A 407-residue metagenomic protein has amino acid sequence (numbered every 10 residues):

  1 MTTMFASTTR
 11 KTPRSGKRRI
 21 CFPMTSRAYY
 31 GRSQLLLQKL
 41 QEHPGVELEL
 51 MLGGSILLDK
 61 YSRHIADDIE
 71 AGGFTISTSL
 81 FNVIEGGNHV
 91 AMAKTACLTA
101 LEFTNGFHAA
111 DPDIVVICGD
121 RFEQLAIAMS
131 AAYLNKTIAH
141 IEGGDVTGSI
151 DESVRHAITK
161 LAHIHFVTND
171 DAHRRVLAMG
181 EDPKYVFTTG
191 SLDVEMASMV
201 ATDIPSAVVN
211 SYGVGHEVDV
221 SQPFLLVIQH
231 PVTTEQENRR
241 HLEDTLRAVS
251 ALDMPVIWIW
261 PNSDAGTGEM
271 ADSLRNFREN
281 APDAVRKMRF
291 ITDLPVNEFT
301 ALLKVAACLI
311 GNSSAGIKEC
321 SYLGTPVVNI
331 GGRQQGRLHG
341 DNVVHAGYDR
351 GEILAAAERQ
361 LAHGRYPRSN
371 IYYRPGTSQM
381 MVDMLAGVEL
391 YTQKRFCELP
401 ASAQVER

Functional and structural regions predicted by a protein language model:
T2-I56: N-terminal subdomain of nucleotide-sugar transferases
R19, P23-S26, Y30-S33, Q38-Q41 (+1 more regions): Active-site and donor-binding regions of nucleotide-sugar-utilizing enzymes
V46-M92: Conserved nucleotide-sugar phosphate-binding/catalytic loop shared by glycosyltransferases and other
I56-K60, A162-N238: A nucleotide-sugar donor-handling region in carbohydrate enzymes
L58, P205-V305: Donor-nucleotide binding loops and adjacent catalytic segments primarily of GT-B fold Leloir glycosyltransferases
I117-C118, L125, H165, P295-H339: A donor-sugar binding/catalytic signature common to diverse glycosyltransferases and related nucleotide-sugar
K318, Y322-H363, P367: Catalytic binding pocket for nucleotide-activated donors in carbohydrate/polymer assembly enzymes
L361-R407: C-terminal amphipathic helix plus adjacent low-complexity, charged tail appended to glycosyltransferase catalytic
